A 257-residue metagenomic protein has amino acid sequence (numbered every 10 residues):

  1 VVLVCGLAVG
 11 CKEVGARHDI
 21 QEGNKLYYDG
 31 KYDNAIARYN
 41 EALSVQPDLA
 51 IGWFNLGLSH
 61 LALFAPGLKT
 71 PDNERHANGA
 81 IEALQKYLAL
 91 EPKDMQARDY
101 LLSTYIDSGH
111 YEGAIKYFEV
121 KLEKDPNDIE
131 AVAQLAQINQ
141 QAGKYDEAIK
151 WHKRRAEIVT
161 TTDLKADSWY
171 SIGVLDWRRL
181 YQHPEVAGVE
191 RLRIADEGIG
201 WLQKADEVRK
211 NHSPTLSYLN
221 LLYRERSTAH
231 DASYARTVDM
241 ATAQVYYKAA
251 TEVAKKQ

Functional and structural regions predicted by a protein language model:
L7-G10: C-terminal motif of bacterial Sec signal peptides marking the signal peptidase cleavage site
K12-G15: Bacterial signal peptide processing site
R17-A62: Post-signal peptide N-terminal segment of mature Sec-exported envelope proteins
Y28-E41, F64-K86, S108-V120, A142-R154 (+2 more regions): Structural signature of tandem alpha-helical TPR/SEL1-like repeats, specifically the intra-repeat loop/turn
P47, P92, P126, T160-D163 (+2 more regions): Short coil turns that delineate tetratricopeptide repeat
G52, A97, A131, K165-S168 (+1 more regions): TPR alpha-solenoid repeat register
